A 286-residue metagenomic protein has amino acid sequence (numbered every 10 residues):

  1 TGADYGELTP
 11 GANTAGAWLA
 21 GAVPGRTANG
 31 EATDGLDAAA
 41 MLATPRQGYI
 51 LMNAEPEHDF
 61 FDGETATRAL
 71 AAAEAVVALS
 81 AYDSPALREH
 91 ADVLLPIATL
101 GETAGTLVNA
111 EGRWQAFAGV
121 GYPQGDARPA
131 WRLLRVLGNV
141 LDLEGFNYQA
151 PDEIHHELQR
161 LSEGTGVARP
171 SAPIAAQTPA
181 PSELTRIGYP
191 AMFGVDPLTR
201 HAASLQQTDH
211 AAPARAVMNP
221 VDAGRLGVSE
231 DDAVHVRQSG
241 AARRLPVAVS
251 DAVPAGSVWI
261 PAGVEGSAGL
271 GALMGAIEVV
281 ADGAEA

Functional and structural regions predicted by a protein language model:
T1-T9, T14: Extended, H/D-rich, highly charged conserved domains that either
G16-D126, R132-E144, Y148, D152-A286: A cross-kingdom feature strongest in bacterial/archaeal respiratory oxidoreductases
